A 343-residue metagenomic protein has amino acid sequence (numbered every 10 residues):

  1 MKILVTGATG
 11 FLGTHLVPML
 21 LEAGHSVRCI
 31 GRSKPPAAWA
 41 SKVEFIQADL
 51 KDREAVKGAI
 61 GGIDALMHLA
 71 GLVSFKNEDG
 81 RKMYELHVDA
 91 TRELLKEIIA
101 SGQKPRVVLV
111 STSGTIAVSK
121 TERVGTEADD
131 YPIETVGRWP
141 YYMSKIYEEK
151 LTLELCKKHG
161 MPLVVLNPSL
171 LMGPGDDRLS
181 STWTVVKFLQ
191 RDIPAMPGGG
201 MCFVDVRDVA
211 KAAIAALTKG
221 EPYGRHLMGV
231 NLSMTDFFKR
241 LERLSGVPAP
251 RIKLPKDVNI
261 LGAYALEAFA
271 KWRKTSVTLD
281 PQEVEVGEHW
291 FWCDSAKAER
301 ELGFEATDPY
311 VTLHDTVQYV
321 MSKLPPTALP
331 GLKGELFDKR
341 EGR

Functional and structural regions predicted by a protein language model:
I3-A23: N-terminal Rossmann NAD(P)H-binding glycine-rich loop of SDR-like oxidoreductase domains
P36-W39, V43-D89: NAD(P)H-binding glycine-rich loop region in Rossmannoid oxidoreductase-like domains and their noncatalytic homologs
R92-P140: Conserved Rossmann-fold NAD(P)-dependent oxidoreductase catalytic core, especially the SDR/UDP-sugar
I116-A117, V164-T182: Flexible, glycine-rich beta-alpha linker
P132-V136, V186-V204, D208: A conserved pocket-lining segment of Rossmann-fold NAD(P)-dependent short-chain dehydrogenase/reductase
V136-V164: Active-site Tyr-X1-5-Lys
Y147, L179-S180, P197-L217, G224: Substrate-positioning beta->alpha
A212-T278, S295, R300, P309-R343: Mid/C-terminal beta-alpha module of Rossmann-like enzyme folds, strongest in SDR-family dehydrogenases/epimerases
